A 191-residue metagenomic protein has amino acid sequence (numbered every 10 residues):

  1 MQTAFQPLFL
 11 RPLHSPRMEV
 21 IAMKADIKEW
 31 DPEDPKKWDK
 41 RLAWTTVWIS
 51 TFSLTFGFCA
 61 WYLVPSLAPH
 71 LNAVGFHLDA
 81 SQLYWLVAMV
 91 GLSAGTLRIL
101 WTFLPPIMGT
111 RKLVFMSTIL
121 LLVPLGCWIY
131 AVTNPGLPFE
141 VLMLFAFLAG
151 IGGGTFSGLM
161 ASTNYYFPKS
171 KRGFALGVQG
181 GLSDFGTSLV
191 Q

Functional and structural regions predicted by a protein language model:
L13-S53, G57: Cytosolic juxtamembrane N-terminal segment immediately preceding the first transmembrane helix of multi-pass
T45-F76, V190: Extracytoplasmic
A88-F103: Central cavity-lining transmembrane alpha-helices of secondary-active solute carriers, predominantly the Major
I119-P135: C-terminal ends and interior cores of transmembrane alpha-helices in multi-pass membrane transporters/permeases
P138-G154: Hydrophobic core of transmembrane alpha-helices in multi-pass small-molecule transporters, especially MFS/SLC-type
G153, A175-Q191: Glycine-rich segments within core transmembrane alpha-helices of 12-TM secondary carriers
G154-F167: Intracellular juxtamembrane helix-capping segments at the cytosolic ends of symmetry-related transmembrane helices
